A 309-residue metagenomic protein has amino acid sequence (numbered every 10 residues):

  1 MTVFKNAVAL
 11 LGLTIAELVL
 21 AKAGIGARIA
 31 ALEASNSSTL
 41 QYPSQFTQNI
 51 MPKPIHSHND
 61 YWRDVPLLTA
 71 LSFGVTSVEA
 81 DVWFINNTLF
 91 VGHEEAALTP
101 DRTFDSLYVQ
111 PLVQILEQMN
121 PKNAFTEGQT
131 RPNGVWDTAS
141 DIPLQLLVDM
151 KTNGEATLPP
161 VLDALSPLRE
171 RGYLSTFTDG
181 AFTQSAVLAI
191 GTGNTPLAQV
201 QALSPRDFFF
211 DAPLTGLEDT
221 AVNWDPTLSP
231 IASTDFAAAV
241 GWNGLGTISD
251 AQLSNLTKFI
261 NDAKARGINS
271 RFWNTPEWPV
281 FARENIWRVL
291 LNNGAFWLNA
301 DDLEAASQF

Functional and structural regions predicted by a protein language model:
M1-A23: Fungal secretory targeting signals
L20-P52, Y61, T69-T76, W83-F309: Catalytic cores of phosphodiester-bond hydrolases, prominently lipid phosphodiesterases
